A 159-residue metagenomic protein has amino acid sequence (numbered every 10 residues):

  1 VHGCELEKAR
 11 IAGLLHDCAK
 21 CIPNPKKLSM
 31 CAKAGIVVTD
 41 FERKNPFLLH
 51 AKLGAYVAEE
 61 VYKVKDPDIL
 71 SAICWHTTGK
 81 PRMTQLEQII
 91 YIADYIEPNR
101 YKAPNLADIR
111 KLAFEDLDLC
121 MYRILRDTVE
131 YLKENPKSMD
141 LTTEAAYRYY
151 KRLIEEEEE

Functional and structural regions predicted by a protein language model:
V1-R123: Divalent metal-dependent catalytic cores for phosphoryl transfer on phosphate-bearing substrates
F114, V129-E130: N-terminal hydrophobic signal/anchor transmembrane helix of membrane proteins
E130-E159: Charged phosphate-binding loop/patch that engages nucleotide di/tri-phosphates or the phosphate backbone of nucleic
